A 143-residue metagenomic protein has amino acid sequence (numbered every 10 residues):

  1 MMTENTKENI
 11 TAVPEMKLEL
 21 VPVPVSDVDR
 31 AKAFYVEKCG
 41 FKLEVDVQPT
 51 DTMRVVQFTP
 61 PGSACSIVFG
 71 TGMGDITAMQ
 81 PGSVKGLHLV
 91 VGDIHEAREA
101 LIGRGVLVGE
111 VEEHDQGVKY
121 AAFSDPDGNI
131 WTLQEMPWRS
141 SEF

Functional and structural regions predicted by a protein language model:
M1-M16, L20, E44-V47, R54-V55 (+2 more regions): Vicinal oxygen chelate
V13-M16, V23-C65, G103: Core segments of cupin and vicinal oxygen chelate
D27, D93, D125: Acidic di-acidic motifs
F34, H95-A100: Short amphipathic alpha-helices within nucleic acid-binding modules
P61-S66, G74, D93-E96: Short, charged/polar surface micro-motifs in flexible loops or helix N-caps
G62-I67, D127-W131: Short, charged/polar, Gly/Pro-enriched secondary-structure boundary elements
M79-S83, L87-V90: Helix-adjacent hinge/juxtasegments
